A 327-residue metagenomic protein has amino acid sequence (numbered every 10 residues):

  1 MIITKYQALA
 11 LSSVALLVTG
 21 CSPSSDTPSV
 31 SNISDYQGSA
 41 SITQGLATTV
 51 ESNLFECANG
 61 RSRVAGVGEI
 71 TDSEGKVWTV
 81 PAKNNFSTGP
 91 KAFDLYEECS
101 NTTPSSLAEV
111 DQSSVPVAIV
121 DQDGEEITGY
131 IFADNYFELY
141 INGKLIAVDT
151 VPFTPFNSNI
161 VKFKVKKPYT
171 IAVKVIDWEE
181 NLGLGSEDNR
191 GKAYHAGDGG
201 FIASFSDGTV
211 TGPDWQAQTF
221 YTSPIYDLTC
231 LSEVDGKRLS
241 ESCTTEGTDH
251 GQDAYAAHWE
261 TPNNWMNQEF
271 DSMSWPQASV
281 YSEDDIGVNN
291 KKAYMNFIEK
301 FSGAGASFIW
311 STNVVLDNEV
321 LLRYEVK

Functional and structural regions predicted by a protein language model:
M1, L145, K162-F163: A general, composition-driven signal for non-globular sequence regions
M1-A10: Bacterial N-terminal signal peptides that target proteins for export
L11-A15: Hydrophobic helical h-region of N-terminal Sec-dependent signal peptides in bacterial secretory/periplasmic proteins
V18-G20: C-terminal motif of bacterial Sec signal peptides marking the signal peptidase cleavage site
S22-S24: Bacterial signal peptide processing site
T27-F137, F156-K327: Beta-strand-rich recognition domains
Y136-I146: Short, surface-exposed beta-strand/strand-loop-strand elements in extracellular ectodomains
A147-T154: Short beta-strand segments within Ig-like beta-sandwich modules, predominantly Fibronectin type-III
